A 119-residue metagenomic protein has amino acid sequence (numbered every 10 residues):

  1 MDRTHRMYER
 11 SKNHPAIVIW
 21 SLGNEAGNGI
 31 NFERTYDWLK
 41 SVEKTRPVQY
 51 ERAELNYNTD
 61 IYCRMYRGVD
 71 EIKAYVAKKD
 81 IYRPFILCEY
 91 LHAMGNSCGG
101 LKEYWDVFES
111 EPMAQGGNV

Functional and structural regions predicted by a protein language model:
M1-V119: Substrate-binding/catalytic cleft of secreted carbohydrate-active enzymes, primarily glycoside hydrolases
